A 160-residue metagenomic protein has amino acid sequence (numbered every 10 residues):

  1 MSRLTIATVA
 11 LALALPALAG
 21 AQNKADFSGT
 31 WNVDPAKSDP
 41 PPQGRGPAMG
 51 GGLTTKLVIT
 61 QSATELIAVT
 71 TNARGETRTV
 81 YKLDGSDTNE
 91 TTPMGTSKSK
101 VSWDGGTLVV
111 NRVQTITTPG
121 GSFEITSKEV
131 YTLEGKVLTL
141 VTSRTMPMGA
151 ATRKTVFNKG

Functional and structural regions predicted by a protein language model:
M1-I6: Positively charged n-region of N-terminal signal peptides that target proteins for export
T8-P16: Bacterial N-terminal signal peptides
G20-G160: Hydrophobic small-molecule pocket/channel-lining residues, especially in calycin-type beta-barrels
